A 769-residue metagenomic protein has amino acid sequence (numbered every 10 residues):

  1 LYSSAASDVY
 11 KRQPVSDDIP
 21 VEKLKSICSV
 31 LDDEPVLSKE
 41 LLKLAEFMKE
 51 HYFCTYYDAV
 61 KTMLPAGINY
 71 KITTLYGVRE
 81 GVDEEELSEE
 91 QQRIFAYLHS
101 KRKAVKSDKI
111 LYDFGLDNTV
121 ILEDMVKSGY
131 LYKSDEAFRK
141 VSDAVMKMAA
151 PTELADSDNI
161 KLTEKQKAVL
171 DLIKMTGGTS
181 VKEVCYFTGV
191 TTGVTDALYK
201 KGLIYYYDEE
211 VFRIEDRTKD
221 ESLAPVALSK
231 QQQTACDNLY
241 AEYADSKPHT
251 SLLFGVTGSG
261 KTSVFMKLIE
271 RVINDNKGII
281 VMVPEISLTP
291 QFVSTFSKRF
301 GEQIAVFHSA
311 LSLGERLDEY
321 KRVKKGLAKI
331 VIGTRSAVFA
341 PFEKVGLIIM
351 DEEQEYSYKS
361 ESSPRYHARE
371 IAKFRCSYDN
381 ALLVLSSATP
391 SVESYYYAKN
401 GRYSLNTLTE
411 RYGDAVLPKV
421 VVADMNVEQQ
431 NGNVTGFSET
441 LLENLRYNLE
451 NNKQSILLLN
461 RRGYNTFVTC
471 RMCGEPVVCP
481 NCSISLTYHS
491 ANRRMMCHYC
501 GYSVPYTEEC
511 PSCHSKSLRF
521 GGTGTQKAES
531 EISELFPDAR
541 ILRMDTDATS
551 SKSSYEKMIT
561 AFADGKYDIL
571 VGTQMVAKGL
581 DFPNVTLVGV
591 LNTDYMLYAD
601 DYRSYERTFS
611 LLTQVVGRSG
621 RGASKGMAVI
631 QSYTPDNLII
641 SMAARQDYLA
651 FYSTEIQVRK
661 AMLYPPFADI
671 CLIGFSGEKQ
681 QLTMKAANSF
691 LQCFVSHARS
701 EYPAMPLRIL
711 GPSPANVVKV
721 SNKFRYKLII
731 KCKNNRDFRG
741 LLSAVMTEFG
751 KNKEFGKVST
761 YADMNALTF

Functional and structural regions predicted by a protein language model:
L1-A6, Y10: Single conserved hydrophobic/aromatic residue that forms the stacking wall/gate of nucleotide- or nucleobase-binding
D18-S26: Short, solvent-exposed secondary-structure boundary/capping segments
V36-Y76, G115-V145, E183-F212, V384-Y397 (+6 more regions): Structured, non-catalytic alpha/beta "coupling" segments that mediate domain-domain communication and provide generic
D83-N118, L122, V145-I330, R543: ASCE P-loop NTPase motor cores of helicases and related translocases
S222-S229, Q233, S246-G674, K679-M684 (+3 more regions): Inter-lobe coupling/hinge segments of SF2-like helicase ATPases
L542, H697-A715, G756-N765: Short beta-strand elements
A686-Q692, G740-T747: Short amphipathic alpha-helices in soluble, non-transmembrane regions that often serve as interface/regulatory elements
M705-N735, L741-V745: C-terminal structured "cap/appendage" subdomains that terminate the fold
